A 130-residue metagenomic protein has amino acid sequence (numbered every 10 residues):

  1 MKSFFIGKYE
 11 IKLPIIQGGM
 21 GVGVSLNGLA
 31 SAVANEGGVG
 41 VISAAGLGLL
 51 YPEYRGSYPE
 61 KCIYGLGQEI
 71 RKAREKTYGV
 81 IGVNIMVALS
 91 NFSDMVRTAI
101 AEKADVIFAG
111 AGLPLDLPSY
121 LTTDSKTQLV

Functional and structural regions predicted by a protein language model:
M1-V130: Active-site entrance/lid segments in N-terminal catalytic domains of soluble metabolic enzymes
